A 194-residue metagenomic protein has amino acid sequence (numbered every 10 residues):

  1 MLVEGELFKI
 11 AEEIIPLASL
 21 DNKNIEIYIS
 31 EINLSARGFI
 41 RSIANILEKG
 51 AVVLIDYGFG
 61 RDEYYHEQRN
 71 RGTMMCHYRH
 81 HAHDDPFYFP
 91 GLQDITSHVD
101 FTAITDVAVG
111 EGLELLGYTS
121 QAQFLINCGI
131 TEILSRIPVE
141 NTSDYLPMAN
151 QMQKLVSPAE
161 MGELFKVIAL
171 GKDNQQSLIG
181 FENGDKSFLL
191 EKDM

Functional and structural regions predicted by a protein language model:
M1-E13: Short phosphate-coordinating micro-motif centered on Lys-Gly-acidic
A11-M194: Long, Lys/Arg- and hydrophobic-enriched amphipathic alpha-helices
